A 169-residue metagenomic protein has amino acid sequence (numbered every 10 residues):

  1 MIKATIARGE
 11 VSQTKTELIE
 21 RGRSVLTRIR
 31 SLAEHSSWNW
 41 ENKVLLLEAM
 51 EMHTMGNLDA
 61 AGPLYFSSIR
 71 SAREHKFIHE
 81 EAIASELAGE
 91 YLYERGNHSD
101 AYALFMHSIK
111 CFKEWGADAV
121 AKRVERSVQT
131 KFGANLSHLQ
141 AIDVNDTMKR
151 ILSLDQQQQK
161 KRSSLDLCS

Functional and structural regions predicted by a protein language model:
M1-A134: Helix-coil-helix junctions within alpha-helical repeat/solenoid scaffolds
R126-C168: Intrinsically disordered or compositionally simple regulatory linkers and C-terminal tails in signal-transduction
